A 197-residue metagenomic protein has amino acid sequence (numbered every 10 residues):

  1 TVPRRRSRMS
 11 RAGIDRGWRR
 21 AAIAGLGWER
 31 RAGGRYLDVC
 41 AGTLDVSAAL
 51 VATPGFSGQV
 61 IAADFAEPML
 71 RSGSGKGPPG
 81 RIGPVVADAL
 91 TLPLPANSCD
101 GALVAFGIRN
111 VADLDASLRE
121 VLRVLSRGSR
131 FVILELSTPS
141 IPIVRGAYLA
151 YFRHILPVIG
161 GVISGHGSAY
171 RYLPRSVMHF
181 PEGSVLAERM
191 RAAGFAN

Functional and structural regions predicted by a protein language model:
V2-I14: Class I SAM-dependent methyltransferase Rossmann-like catalytic core, especially the SAM/SAH-binding loop
A12-G33, A49: Conserved alpha-helix/loop element of class I SAM-dependent methyltransferases that forms part of the SAM/SAH-binding
A32, F56, L125-R130: Short glycine-dipeptide loop
R35-T91: Class I SAM-dependent methyltransferase SAM/SAH-binding core
L90-G101: A short acidic, Gly/Pro-enriched loop at the edge of an enzyme's catalytic core that lines a small-molecule cofactor
D100-L114: A short SAM/SAH-binding and catalytic strip from SAM-dependent methyltransferases
D115-R127: A short glycine-rich, Lys/Arg-flanked "PGG" loop and its adjoining helix->strand segment in the class I
L134, T138-A193: C-terminal alpha-helical "lid/dimerization" subdomain adjacent to the S-adenosyl-L-methionine
